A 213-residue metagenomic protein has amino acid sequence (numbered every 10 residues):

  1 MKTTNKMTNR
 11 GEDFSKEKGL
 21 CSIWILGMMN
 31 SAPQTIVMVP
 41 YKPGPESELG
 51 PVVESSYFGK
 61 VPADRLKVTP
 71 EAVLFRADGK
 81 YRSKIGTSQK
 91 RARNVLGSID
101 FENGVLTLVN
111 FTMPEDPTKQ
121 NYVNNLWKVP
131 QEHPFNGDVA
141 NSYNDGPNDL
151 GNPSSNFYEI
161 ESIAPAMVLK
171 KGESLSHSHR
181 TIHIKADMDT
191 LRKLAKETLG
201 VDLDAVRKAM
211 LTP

Functional and structural regions predicted by a protein language model:
M1-N9: Short, well-ordered beta-strand segments enriched in hydrophobic/aromatic residues
R10-E173, D189-T198: A contiguous, surface-exposed recognition patch within enzymatic or periplasmic domains that forms
E173-A186: Short, hydrophobic/aromatic-enriched beta-strand segments in well-ordered soluble domains
I184-P213: Terminal connector regions
